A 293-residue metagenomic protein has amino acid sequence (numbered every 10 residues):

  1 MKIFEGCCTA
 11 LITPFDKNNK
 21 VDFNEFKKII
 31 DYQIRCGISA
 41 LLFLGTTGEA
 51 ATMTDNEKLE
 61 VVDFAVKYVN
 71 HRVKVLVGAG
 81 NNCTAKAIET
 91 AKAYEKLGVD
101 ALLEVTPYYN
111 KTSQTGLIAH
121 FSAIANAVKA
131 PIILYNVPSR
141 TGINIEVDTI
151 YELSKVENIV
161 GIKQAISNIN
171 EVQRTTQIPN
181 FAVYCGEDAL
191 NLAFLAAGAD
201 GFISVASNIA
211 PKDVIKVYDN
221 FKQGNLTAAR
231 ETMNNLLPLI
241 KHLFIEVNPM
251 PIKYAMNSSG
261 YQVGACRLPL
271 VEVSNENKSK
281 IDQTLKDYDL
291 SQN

Functional and structural regions predicted by a protein language model:
K2-T9, F15-G142, I150: Active-site beta->alpha loop and helix N-cap motifs at the rims of alpha/beta catalytic domains
G6-T13, Y32, C36-I38, A196-A199 (+1 more regions): C-terminal alpha-helical cap/extension of soluble enzyme domains
F26, K58, V62, A87 (+7 more regions): A general structural signal for well-ordered alpha-helical segments in protein cores
M53-N56, E89, Q114-L117, I145-V147 (+4 more regions): Short secondary-structure transition/capping segments
K67-V73, K96-G98, V128-A130, K155-N158 (+4 more regions): Short helix-capping segments at alpha-helix termini
N126-A127, R140-F244: Catalytic alpha/beta core domains of metabolic enzymes, predominantly
N136, N158, R267-L268: Glycine-rich phosphate-binding "P-loop"
